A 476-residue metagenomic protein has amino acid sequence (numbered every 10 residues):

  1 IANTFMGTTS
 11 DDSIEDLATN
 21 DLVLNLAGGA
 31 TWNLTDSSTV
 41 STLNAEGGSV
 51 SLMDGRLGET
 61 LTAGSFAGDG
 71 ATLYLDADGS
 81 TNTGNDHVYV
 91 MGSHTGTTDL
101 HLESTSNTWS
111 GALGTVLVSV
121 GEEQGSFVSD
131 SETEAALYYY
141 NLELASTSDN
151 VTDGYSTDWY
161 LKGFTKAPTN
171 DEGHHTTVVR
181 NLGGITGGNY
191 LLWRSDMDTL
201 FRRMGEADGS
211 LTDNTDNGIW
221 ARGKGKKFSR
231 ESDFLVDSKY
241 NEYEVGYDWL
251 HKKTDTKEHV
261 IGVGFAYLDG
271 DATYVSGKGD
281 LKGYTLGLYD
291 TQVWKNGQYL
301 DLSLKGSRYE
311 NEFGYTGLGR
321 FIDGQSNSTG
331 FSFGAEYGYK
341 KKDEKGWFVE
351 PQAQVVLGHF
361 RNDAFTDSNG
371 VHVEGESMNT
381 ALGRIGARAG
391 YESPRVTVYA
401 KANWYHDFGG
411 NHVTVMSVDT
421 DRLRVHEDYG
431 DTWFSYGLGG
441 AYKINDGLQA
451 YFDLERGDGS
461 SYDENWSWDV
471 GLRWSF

Functional and structural regions predicted by a protein language model:
I1-N85, Y89-D99, E103-S104, T108-G163: Extracellular beta-solenoid/beta-roll
M6, S10-D21, T31-W32, D36-T39 (+6 more regions): Primarily extracellular Gram-negative trimeric autotransporter adhesin
T108-G125, V236-H251, H372-M378: Short secondary-structure subsegments characteristic of cysteine-rich extracellular domains
P168-V349, L454-E455, S460-Y462: Outer membrane beta-barrel translocator domains of Type V secretion systems
H174-H175, L182-G184, D233-K239, V275-D280 (+3 more regions): Solvent-exposed, glycine/polar-rich loop segments of beta-barrel outer-membrane systems
K253, D343, H372-F476: Outer membrane beta-barrel transmembrane domains
A266-Y267, A272-T273, K278-G279, G287 (+10 more regions): Outer-membrane beta-barrel domain signature
